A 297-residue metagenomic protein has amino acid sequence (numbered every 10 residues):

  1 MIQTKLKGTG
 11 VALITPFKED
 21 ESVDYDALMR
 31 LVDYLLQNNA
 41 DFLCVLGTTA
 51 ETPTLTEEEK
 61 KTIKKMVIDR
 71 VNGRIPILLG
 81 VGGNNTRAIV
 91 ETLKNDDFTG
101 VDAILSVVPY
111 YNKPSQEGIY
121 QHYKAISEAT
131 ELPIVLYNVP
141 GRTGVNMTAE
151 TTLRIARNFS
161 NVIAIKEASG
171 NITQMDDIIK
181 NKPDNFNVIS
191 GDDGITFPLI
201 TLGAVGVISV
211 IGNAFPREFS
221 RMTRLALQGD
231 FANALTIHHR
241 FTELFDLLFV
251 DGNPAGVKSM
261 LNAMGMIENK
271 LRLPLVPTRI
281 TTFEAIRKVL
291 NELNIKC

Functional and structural regions predicted by a protein language model:
I2-G144, R154: Active-site beta->alpha loop and helix N-cap motifs at the rims of alpha/beta catalytic domains
K5-P16, Y34, N38-A40, T49 (+2 more regions): C-terminal alpha-helical cap/extension of soluble enzyme domains
L13, D26, T52-L55, N85-R87 (+5 more regions): Basic, gly/Ser/Thr/Pro-rich low-complexity segments located predominantly at protein N termini
E19, Y25, E57, A149 (+2 more regions): Alpha-helix N-capping/helix-start residues
L28, K60, K64, I89 (+7 more regions): A general structural signal for well-ordered alpha-helical segments in protein cores
L55-E58, E91, Q116-I119, M147-A149 (+3 more regions): Short secondary-structure transition/capping segments
E128-A129, R142-F249: Catalytic alpha/beta core domains of metabolic enzymes, predominantly
N138-V139, N161-V162, R272-L273: Glycine-rich phosphate-binding "P-loop"
